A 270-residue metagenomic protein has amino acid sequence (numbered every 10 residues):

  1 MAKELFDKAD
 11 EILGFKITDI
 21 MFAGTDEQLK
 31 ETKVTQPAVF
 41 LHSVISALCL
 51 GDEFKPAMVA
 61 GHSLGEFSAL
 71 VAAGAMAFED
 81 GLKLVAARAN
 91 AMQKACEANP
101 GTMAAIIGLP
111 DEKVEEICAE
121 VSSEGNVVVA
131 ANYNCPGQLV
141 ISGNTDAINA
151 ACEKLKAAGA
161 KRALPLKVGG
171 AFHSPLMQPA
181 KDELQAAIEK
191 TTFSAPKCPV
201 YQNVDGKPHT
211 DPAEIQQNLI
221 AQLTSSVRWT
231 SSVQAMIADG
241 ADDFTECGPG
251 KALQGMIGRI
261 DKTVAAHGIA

Functional and structural regions predicted by a protein language model:
M1-V114, E120, L166, D243-A270: FabD-like malonyl-/acyl-CoA
L13, A73-S225: Alpha/beta catalytic cores of group-transfer enzymes, especially the acyltransferase/condensing modules of polyketide
F22, K207-P208, W229: Short, flexible segments with low predicted structural confidence
K156, I237-G240: Non-catalytic positions within long, well-ordered alpha-helices that form the structural scaffold/packing of enzyme
I220-R228, D242-T245, P249: Short amphipathic alpha-helical interaction segments
V227-A235: A short, well-structured juxtamembrane/interface segment
